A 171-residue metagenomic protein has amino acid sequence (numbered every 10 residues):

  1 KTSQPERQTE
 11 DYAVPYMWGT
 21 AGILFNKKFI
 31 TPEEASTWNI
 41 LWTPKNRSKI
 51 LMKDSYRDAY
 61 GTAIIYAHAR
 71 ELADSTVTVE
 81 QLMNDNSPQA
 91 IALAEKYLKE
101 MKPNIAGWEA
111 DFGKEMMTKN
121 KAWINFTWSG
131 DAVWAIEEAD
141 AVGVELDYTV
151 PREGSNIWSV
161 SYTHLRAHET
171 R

Functional and structural regions predicted by a protein language model:
K1-M116, K121: Extracytoplasmic ligand-binding site segments that recognize negatively charged/polar headgroups
S36, F112, T127, I157-S159: Short, well-structured alpha-helical interface segments that form or flank functional binding sites
S55, W128-A132, P151-E153: Histidine- and/or cysteine-centered catalytic micro-motif in compact active-site loops
A92-K99, V142-Y162: Periplasmic-binding protein-like
E115-T118, E138-A141, E153-G154: Short, conserved, surface-exposed binding loops centered on an aromatic residue
I124-G143: A ligand-binding cleft/hinge motif common to bilobed small-molecule-binding domains
T163-T170: Conserved small/polar residues in nucleotide/adenosyl-binding loops
